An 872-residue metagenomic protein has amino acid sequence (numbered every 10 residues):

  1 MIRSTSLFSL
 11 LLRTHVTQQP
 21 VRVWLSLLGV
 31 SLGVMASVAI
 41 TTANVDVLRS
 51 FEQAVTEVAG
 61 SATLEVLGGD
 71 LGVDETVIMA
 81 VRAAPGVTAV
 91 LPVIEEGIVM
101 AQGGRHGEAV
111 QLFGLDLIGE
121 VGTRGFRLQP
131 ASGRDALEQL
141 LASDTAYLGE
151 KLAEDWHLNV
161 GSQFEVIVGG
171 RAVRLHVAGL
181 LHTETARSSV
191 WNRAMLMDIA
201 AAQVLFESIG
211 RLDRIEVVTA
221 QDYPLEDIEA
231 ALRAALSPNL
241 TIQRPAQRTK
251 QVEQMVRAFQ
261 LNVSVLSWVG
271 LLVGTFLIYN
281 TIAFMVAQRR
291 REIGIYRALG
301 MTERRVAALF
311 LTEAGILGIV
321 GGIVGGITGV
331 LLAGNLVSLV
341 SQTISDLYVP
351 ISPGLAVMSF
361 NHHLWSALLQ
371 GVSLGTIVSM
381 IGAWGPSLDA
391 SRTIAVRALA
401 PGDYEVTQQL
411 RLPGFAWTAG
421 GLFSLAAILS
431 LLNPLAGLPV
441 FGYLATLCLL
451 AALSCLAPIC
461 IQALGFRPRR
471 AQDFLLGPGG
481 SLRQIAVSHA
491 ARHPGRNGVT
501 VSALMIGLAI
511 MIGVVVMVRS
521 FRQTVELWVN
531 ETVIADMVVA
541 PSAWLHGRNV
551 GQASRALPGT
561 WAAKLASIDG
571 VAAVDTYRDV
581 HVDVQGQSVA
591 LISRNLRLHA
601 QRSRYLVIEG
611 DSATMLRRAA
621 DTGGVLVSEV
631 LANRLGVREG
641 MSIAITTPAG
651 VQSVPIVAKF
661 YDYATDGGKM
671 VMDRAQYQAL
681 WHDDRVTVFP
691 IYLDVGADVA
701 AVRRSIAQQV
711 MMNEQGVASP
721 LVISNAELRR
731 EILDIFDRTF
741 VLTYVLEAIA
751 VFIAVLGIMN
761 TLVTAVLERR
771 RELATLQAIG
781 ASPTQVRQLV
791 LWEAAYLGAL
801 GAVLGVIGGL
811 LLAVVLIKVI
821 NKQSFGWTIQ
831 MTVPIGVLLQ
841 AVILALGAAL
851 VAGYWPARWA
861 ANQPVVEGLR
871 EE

Functional and structural regions predicted by a protein language model:
M1-E872: Alpha-helical transmembrane segments of bacterial inner-membrane membrane proteins
